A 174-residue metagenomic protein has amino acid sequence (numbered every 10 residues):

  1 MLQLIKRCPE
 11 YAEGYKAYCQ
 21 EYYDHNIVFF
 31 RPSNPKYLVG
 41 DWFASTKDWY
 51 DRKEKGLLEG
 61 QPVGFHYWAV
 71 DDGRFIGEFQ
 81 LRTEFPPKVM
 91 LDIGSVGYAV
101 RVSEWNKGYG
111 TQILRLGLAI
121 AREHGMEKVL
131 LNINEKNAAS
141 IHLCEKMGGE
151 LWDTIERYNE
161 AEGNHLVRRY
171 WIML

Functional and structural regions predicted by a protein language model:
M1-S95, V102, A161-L174: GNAT-family acyltransferases
G73, G108, G125, N137: Conserved G/P- and acidic residue-centered "switch" motifs that form tight phosphate/ATP-binding loops in soluble
G97-V100, N106-A119, E123, H142-K146: Conserved acetyl-CoA-binding loop-helix of GNAT-fold acetyltransferases
A121-N132: Conserved GNAT acetyl-CoA-binding A-motif
L130-I133, E150-V167: Conserved catalytic-core motifs of GNAT/GCN5-like acyltransferases
L131-I141: Conserved beta-strand-loop-alpha-helix junction that forms the acyl-donor binding cleft
